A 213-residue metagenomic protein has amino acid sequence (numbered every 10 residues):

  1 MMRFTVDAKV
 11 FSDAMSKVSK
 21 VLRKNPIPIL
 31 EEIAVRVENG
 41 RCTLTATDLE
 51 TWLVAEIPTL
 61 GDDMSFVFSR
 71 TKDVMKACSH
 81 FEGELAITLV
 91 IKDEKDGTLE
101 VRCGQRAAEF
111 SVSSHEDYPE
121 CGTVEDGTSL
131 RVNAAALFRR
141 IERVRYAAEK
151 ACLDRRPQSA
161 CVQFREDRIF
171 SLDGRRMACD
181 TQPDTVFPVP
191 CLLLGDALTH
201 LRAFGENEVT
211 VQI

Functional and structural regions predicted by a protein language model:
M1-I213: Structural preference for solvent-exposed beta-strand-turn elements and adjacent flexible terminal/loop segments within
